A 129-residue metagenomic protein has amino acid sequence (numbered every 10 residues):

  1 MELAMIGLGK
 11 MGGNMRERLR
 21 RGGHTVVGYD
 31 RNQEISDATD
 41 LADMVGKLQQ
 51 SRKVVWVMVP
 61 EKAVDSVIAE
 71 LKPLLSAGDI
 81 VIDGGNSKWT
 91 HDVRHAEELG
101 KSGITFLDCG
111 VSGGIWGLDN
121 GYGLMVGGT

Functional and structural regions predicted by a protein language model:
M1-Q50, G78, I115-G117: NAD(P)+-binding Rossmann beta1-loop-alpha1 motif at the extreme N-terminus of oxidoreductases
L3, V67-A69, K88-T129: Rossmann-fold dinucleotide-binding core
G28, D83, L107-D108: Hydrophobic residues in well-ordered beta-strands that form the structural core
Q49, P60, G127-T129: Helix-capping/helix-break motifs at membrane-protein junctions, especially on the cytosolic side just before or after
V54-E70: Glycine/threonine-rich flexible loop motifs
M58-E61, N86, V111: Short glycine-/small-residue-rich Rossmann-like dinucleotide-binding loops
S76-D79, S102-I104: A short helix->loop->beta-strand "cap" motif at the edges of active sites that frequently abuts
